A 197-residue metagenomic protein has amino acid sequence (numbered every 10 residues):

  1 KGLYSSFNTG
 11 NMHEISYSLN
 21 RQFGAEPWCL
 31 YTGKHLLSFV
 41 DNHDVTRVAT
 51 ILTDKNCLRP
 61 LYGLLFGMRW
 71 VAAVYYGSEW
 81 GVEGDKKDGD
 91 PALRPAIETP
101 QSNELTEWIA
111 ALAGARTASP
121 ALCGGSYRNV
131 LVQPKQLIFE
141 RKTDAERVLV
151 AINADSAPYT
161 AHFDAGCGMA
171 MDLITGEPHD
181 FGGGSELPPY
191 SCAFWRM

Functional and structural regions predicted by a protein language model:
K1-K87, R141-T143, V150, A154-D155 (+1 more regions): Conserved alpha/beta catalytic core and glycan-binding cleft of carbohydrate-active enzymes
K55-R59, R69, V74, S78-M197: Carbohydrate-interacting/catalytic domains
